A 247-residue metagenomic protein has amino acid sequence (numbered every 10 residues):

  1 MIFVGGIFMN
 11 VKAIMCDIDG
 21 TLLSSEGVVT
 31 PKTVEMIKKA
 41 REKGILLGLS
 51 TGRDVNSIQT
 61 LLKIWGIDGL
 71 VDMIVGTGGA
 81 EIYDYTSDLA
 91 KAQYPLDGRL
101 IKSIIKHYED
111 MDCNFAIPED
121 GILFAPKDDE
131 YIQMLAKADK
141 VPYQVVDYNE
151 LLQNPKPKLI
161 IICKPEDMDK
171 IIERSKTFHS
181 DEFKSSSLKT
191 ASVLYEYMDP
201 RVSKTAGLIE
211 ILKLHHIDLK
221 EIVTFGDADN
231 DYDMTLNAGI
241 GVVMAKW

Functional and structural regions predicted by a protein language model:
M1-I18, E35-K38, E42: Non-catalytic pre-domain segments flanking phosphatase-related domains
N10-G27, T235: Asp-based phosphoryl-transfer active-site loop
V11, V71, K156-P157, A238: Short, well-ordered alpha-helix to beta-strand connector turns
G27-K43, Q93-K102, D199-K213, K220-E221 (+1 more regions): Short, acidic loop-to-helix structural element flanking the phosphoryl-transfer center in phosphate-processing enzymes
P31-Y131: Active-site phosphate-binding/coordination module
L46, N114, D218, I240-G241: Residue-level detector of anion-binding/catalytic polar loops
G48, V75, V223-F225, V242: Hydrophobic/aromatic beta-strand patches that form the interior of the parallel beta-sheet core in alpha/beta enzyme
H107, M111-M234, K246: Conserved acidic, metal-coordinating active-site core of Asp-based, Mg2+-dependent phosphoryl-transfer enzymes
